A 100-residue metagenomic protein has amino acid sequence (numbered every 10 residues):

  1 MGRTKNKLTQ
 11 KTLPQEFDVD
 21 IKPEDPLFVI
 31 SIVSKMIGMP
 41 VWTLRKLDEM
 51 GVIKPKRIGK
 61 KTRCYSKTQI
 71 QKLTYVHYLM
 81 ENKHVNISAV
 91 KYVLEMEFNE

Functional and structural regions predicted by a protein language model:
M1-I37, E49, K54, K67-E100: Arg/Lys-rich, alpha-helical DNA-contact motif
M39-T62: Major-groove DNA-recognition helix of helix-turn-helix-type DNA-binding domains
